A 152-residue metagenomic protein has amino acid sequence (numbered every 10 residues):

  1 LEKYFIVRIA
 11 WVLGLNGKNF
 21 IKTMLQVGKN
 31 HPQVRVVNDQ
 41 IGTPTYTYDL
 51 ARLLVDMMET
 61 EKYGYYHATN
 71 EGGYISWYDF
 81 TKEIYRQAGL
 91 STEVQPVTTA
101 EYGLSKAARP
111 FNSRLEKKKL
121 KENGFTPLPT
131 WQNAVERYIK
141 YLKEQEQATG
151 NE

Functional and structural regions predicted by a protein language model:
E2-G42, Y48-D49: NAD(P)-dependent short-chain dehydrogenase/reductase
A10-G14, I41-T43, N70-Y74, Y102-G103: Short histidine/acidic/glycine/proline-rich micro-motifs that form metal- and phosphate-coordinating active-site loops
W11, F20, Y63, W77 (+1 more regions): Tryptophan-centric aromatic hotspots in well-structured domains and transmembrane helices
Q33, Y63-Y65, E152: Residue-level preference for the first positions of well-ordered beta-strands
Y48-D56, Q132, E136: Amphipathic alpha-helical segments that line or abut small-molecule/effector binding pockets and mediate allosteric
L53, T60-S105, F111: Mid/C-terminal beta-alpha module of Rossmann-like enzyme folds, strongest in SDR-family dehydrogenases/epimerases
S76-K82, T99-L142: Conserved C-terminal active-site "lid" loop/helix of NAD(P)H-dependent oxidoreductases that clamps the redox cofactor
E146-E152: Short, basic, low-complexity termini and linkers enriched in Ser/Thr/Gly/Pro that act as targeting/leader peptides
